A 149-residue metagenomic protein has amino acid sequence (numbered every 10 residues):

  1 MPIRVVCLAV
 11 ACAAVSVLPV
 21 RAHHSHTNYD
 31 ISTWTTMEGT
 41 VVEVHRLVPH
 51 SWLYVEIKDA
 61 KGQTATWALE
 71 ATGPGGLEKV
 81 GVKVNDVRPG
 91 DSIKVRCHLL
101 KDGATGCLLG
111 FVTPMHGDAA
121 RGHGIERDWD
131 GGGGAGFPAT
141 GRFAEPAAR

Functional and structural regions predicted by a protein language model:
M1-P2: N-terminal secretory signal peptides that target proteins for export/translocation
V5-V17: Bacterial N-terminal signal peptides
L18-A22: Sec/Tat signal peptide C-region and signal peptidase I cleavage site
T27-W52, E56-R149: PEST-like low-complexity, intrinsically disordered acidic/proline/serine-rich tracts that flank trafficking/processing
